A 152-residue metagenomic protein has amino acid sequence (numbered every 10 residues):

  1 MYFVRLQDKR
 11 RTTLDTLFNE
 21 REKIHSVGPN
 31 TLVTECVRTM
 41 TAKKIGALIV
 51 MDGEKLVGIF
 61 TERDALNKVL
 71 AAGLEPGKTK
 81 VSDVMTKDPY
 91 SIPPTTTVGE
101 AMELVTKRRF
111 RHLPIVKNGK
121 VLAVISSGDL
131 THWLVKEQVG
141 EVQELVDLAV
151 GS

Functional and structural regions predicted by a protein language model:
M1-S152: Tandem CBS (Cystathionine beta-synthase) repeat/Bateman regulatory domains
